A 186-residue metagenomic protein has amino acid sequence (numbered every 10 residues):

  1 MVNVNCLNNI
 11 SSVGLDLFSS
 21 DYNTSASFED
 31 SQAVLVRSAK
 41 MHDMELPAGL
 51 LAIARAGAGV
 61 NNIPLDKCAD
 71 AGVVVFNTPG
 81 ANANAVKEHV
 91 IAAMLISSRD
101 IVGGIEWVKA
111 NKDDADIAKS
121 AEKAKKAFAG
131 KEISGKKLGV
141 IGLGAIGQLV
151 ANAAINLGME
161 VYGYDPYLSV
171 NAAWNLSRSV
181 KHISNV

Functional and structural regions predicted by a protein language model:
M1-T78: An N-terminal-biased, well-structured beta-alpha scaffold segment characteristic of Rossmann-like dinucleotide-binding
D16-N23, V34-R37, A115-K126, N175-H182: Short gly/ser/thr-rich secondary-structure transition/capping motifs
L17, H89, A93, L149 (+1 more regions): Rossmann-fold NAD(P)-dependent oxidoreductase module
V74, I96, D100, E160: Residue-level detector of anion-binding/catalytic polar loops
P79-K137: Phosphate-binding beta-alpha-beta segment of Rossmann-like dinucleotide-binding domains, i.e., the NAD(P)
K123-V186: Rossmann-like dinucleotide/phosphate-binding beta-alpha-beta segment
